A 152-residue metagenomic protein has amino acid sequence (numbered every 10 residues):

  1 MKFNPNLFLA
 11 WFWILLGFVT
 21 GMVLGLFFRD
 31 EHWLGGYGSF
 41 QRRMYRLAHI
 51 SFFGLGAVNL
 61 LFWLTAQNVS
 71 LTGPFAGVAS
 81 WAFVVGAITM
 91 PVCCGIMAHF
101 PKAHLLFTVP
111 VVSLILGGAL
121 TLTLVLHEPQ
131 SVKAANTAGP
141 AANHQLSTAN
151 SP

Functional and structural regions predicted by a protein language model:
M1-H49, F53-P152: Polytopic transmembrane helical bundles with strong interfacial aromatic enrichment
